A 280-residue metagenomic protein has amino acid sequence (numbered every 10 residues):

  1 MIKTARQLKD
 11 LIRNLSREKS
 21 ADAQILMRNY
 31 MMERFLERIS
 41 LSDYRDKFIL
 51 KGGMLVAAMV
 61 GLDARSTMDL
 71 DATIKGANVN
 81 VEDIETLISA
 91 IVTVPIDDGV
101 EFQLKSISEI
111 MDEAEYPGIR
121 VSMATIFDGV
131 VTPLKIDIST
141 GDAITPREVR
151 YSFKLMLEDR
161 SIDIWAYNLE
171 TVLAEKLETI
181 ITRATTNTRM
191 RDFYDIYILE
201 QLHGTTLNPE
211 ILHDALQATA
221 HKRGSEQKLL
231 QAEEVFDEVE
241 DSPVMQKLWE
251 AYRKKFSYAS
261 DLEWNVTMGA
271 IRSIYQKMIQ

Functional and structural regions predicted by a protein language model:
M1-F48, A57-S66, L70-Q280: Structured mid-to-C-terminal alpha-helical surface segments
